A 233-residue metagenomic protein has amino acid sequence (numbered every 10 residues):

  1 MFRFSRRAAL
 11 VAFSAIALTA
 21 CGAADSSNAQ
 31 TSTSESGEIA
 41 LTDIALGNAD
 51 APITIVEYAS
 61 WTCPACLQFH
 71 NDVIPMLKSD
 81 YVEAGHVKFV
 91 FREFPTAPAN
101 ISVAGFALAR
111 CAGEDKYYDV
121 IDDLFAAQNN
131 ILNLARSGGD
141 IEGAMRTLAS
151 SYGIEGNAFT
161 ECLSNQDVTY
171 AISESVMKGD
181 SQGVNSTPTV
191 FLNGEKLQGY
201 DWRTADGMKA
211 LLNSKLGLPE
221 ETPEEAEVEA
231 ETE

Functional and structural regions predicted by a protein language model:
F2-A8, G22-T31, S60, T147-E233: C-terminal cap of thioredoxin/glutaredoxin-like
F2-F4, A8-A97, I101, S214-E233: Extracytoplasmic thiol/disulfide redox context detector
S32-E38, R136-E142, G207, L212-N213: Periplasmic c-type cytochrome electron-transfer domains
T42, A104, F159: Glycine-rich, flexible loop/turn motifs
W61-P64, N129-I131, T160-E161: A short, structure-level motif marking secondary-structure boundaries and short turns
Q68-S150: Structural alpha/beta surface segment adjacent to cysteine/selenocysteine redox centers across thiol/disulfide enzymes
